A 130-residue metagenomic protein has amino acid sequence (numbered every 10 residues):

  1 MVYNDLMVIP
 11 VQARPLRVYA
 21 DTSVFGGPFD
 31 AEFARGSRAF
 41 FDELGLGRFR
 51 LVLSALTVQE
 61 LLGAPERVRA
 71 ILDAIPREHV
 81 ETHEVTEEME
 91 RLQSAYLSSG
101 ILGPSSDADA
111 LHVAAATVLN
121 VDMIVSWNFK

Functional and structural regions predicted by a protein language model:
M1-L53, Q59-D73, S98-P104: Short, well-structured N-terminal submotif of metal-dependent ribonuclease cores
T57-Q59, F129-K130: Short beta-alpha junction loops
A70-V85: Extended, non-globular alpha-helical segments
E81-K130: Active-site neighborhoods of divalent-metal-dependent phosphate/nucleic-acid chemistry enzymes
